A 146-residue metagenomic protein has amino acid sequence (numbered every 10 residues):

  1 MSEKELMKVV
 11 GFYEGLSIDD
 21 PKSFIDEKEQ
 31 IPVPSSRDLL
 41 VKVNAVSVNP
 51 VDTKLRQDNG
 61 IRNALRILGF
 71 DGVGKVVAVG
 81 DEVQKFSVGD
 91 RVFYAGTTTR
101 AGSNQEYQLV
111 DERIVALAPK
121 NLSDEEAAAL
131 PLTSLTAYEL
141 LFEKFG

Functional and structural regions predicted by a protein language model:
M1-K8: Eukaryotic N-terminal low-complexity, Ser/Thr- and Lys/Arg-rich leader segments that predominantly function as
F12-S17, V46-V48: Short polar catalytic/cofactor-binding loops
D19-Q30, N59: Short glycine/threonine/proline-enriched tight-turn/helix- or strand-capping micro-motif at secondary-structure
E27, D90, Q105-E106: Extracytoplasmic/periplasmic beta-strand context in beta-sandwich domains, especially the cupredoxin/COX2 CuA-binding
Q30-S47, Q57-T99, I114, L122: Glycine-rich beta-strand-centered segment in the early N-terminal region that forms part of a ligand/cofactor-binding
A95-G146: NAD(P)H dinucleotide-binding glycine-rich loop of Rossmann-like/cofactor-binding domains, especially the beta1-alpha1
